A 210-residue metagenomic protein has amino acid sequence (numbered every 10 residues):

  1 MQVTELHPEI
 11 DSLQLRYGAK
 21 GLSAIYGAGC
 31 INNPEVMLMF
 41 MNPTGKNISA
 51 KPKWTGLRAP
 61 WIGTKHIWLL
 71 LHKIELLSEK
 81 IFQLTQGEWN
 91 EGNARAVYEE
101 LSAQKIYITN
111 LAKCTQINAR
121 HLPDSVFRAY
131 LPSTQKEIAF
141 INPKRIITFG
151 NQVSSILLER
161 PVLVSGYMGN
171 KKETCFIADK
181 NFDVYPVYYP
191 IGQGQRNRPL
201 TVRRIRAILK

Functional and structural regions predicted by a protein language model:
Q2-R145, N151-S165, F182-P186, P190-Q195: A polyanion-binding, active-site-adjacent surface
P161-A178: Flexible, gly/pro- and Lys/Arg-enriched active-site loops
Q195-T201: A short acidic/glycine-rich loop-to-helix N-cap element
R204-K210: C-terminal alpha-helix
